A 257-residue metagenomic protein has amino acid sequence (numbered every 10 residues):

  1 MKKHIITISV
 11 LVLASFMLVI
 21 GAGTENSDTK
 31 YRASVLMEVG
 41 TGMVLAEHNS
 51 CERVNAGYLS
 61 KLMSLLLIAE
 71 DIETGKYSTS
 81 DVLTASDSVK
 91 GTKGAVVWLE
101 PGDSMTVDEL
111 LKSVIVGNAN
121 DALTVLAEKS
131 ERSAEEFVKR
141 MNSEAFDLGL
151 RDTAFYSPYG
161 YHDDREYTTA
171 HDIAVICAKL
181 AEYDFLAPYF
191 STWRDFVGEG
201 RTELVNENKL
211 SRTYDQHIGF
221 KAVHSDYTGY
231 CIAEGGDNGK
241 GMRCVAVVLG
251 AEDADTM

Functional and structural regions predicted by a protein language model:
M1-E25: Gram-positive cell-envelope targeting signals
K2-K3, K61, K221: Basic side chains
H4, C51-N55, D81-L83, T92-G94 (+2 more regions): A generic short-segment signal for beta-strand/edge and adjacent turn/coil regions
I20-H171, V175, L180-A181: Active-site-adjacent loops and short helices of periplasmic peptidoglycan-processing enzymes
L150-A154, H162-M257: Domain-terminus/edge residues, biased toward the C-terminal soluble/receptor-binding domains of extracytoplasmic
